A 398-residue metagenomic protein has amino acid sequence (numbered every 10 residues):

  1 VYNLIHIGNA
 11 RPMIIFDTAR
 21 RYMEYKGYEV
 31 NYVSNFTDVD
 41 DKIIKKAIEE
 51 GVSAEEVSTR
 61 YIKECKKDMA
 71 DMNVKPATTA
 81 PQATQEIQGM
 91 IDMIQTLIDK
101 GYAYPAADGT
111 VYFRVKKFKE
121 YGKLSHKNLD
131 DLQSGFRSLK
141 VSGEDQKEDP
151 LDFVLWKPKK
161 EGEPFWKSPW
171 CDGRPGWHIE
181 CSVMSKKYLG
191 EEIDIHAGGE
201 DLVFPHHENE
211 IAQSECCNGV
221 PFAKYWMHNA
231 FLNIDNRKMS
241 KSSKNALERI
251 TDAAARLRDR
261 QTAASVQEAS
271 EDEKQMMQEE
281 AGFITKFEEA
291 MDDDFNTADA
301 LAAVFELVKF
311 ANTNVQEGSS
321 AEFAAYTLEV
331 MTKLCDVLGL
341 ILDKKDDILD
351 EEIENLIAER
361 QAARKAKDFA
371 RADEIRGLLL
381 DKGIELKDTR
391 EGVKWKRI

Functional and structural regions predicted by a protein language model:
V1-K45, V52, E56, Q82-A83 (+6 more regions): N-terminal catalytic cores of NTP/NDP-binding nucleotidyl/phosphoryl-transfer enzymes
V1-Y2, M13-D17, Q88-R258: Alpha-helical recognition segments enriched in aromatics with Gly/Pro capping that present substrate-recognition
T18, E56, R60-K67, R249 (+1 more regions): A non-catalytic, amphipathic alpha-helix used as a structural packing/dimerization or gating element in enzyme scaffolds
E24, A70, I98-D99, M227 (+1 more regions): Alpha-helix C-terminal capping/helix-coil junction sites
Y28, Y102, I384: Short phosphate-binding/catalytic loops that engage adenosine nucleotides
I62-K75, P221-F222: A glycine-rich helix N-cap at a beta->alpha junction
A70-P81, K100-T110: Short secondary-structure capping/junction motifs at helix and strand boundaries
K238-S240, K244-I398: Structural preference for alpha-helix termini/caps and helix-kink/transition segments
